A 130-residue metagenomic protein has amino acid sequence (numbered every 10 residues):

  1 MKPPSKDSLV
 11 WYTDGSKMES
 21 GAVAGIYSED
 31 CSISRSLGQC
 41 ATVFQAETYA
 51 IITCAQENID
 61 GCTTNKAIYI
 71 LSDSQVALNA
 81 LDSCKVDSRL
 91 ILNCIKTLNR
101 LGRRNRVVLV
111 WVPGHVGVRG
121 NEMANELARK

Functional and structural regions predicted by a protein language model:
M1-K2, N105: Alpha-helical interaction segments
K2-T63, I68, L81-D82: RNase H-like nuclease fold core
S20, I51-E122, E126: RNase H catalytic domain
